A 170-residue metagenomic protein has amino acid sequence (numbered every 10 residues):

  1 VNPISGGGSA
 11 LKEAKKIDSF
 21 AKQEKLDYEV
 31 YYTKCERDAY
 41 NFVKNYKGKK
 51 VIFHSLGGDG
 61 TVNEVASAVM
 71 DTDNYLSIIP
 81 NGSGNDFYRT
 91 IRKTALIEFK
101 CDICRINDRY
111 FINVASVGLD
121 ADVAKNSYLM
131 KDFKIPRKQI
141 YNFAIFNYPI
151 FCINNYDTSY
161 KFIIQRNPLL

Functional and structural regions predicted by a protein language model:
V1-F53, N63, S67, D71: ATP/NTP phosphate-donor binding region
N2, D59, K100-D102: Acidic active-site catalytic centers that drive phospho-/nucleotidyl reactions and related ester hydrolyses
P3, L56-G58, I79-N81: Glycine-rich beta-strand-to-loop/alpha-helix junction loops that act as flexible
G6-G7, G58-G60, N85, L119: Gly/Ser/Thr-rich loops at beta-strand to alpha-helix junctions that form or flank small-molecule/cofactor-binding
E24, T33, T72-L169: Catalytic core of DAGKc-family lipid kinases
